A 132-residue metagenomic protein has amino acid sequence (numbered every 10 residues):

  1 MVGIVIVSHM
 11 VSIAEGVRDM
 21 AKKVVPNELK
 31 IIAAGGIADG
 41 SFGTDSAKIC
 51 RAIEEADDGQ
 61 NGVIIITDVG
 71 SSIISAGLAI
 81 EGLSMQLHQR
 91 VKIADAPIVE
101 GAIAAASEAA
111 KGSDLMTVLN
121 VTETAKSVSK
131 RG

Functional and structural regions predicted by a protein language model:
M1-G132: N-terminal loops that bind phosphate or other acidic moieties and the adjacent beta-alpha structural core
